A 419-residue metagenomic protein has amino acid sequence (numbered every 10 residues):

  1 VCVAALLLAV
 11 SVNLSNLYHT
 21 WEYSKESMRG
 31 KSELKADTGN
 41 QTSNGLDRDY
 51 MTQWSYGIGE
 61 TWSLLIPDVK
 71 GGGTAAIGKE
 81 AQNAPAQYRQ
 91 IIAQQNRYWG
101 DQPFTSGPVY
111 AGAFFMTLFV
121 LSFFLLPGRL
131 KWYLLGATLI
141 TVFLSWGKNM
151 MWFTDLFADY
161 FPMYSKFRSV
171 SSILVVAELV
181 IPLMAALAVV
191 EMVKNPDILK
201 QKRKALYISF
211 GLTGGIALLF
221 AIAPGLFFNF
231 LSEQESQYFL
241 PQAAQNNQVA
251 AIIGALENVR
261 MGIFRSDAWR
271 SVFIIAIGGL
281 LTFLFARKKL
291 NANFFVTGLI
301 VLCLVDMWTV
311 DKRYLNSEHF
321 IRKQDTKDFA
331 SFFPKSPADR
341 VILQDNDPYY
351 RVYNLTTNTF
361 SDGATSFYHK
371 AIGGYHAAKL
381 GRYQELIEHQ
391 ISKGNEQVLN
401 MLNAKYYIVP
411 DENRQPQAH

Functional and structural regions predicted by a protein language model:
V1-V10, L126-P334: Contiguous transmembrane helix-bundle modules in multi-pass membrane proteins
C2-Y56: Polar, glycine-rich mid-to-C-terminal structural blocks that act as macromolecule-binding/assembly scaffolds
S11-E22, E26-K31, G72-G73, R129-L134 (+5 more regions): Acidic/polar loop patches that form or flank catalytic/metal-binding clefts of enzymes that bind anionic ligands
W21, S27, S55-Y56, I66 (+3 more regions): Polytopic transmembrane helical bundles with strong interfacial aromatic enrichment
Q41-P103, L118, E257-S266, R270 (+1 more regions): Soluble catalytic regions of membrane-associated enzymes that act on cell-envelope and secretory-pathway components
I77, I92-V109, M163-E178: Membrane-interface amphipathic/re-entrant loop segments adjacent to transmembrane helices in multi-pass membrane
